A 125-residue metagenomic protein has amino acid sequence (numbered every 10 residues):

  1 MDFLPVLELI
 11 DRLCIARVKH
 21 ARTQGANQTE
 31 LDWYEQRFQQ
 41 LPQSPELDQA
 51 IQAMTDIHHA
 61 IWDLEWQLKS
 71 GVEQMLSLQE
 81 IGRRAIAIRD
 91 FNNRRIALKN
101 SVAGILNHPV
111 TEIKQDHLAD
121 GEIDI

Functional and structural regions predicted by a protein language model:
M1-I125: Anionic, Ser/Thr-rich low-complexity intrinsically disordered regions
